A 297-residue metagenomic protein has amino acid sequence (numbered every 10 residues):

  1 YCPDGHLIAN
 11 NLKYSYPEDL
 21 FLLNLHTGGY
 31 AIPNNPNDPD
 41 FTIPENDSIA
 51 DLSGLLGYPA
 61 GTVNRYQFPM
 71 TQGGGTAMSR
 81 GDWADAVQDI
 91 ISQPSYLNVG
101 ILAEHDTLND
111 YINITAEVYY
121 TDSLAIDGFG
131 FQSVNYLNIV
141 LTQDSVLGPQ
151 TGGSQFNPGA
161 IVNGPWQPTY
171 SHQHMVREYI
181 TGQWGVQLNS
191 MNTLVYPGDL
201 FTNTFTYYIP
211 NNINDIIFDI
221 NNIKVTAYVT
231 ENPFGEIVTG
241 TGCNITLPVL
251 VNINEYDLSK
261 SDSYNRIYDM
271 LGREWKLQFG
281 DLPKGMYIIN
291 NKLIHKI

Functional and structural regions predicted by a protein language model:
Y1-E18: Typically the conserved alpha-helix immediately C-terminal to a functionally engaged Cys/Sec in thioredoxin-like
L7, E18-V249: Short, conserved sequence motifs used for protein processing/export or organelle targeting and for catalysis
R65-F68, Y268-R273, Y287: Short, glycine-anchored, charge-dense loop/turn motifs used at functional sites
D219, G280-P283: Surface-exposed, short loops/turns at beta-strand junctions within beta-sandwich domains
T241-E274: Residue-level detector of functionally pivotal "anchor" positions at catalytic/ligand-binding pockets or at interdomain
K284-I297: C-terminal tail/sorting-segment detector
